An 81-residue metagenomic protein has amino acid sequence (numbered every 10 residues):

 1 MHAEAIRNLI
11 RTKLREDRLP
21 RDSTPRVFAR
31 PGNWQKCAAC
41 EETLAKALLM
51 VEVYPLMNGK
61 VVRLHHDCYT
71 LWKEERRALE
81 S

Functional and structural regions predicted by a protein language model:
A3-S23: Short, charged low-complexity linear segments at domain edges
D22-Q35: Short, flexible, mixed-charge glycine/proline-rich loop motifs that serve as phosphate/nucleic-acid-contacting
C37-E41: Short cysteine-rich clusters marking metal-coordination/redox-active sites
E42, T70: Short Cys/His-rich local motifs and their 1-3 flanking residues in nucleic-acid-associated proteins and small
K46-M50, E74: Short, non-ligating residues that shape and space the ligands of small metal-coordination modules and catalytic
V53-N58: Short, flexible beta-strand-to-coil junctions
V61-C68: Zinc-coordinating Cys/His ligand positions in small cysteine/histidine-rich zinc-finger domains
E75-S81: Polybasic, low-complexity binding patches
